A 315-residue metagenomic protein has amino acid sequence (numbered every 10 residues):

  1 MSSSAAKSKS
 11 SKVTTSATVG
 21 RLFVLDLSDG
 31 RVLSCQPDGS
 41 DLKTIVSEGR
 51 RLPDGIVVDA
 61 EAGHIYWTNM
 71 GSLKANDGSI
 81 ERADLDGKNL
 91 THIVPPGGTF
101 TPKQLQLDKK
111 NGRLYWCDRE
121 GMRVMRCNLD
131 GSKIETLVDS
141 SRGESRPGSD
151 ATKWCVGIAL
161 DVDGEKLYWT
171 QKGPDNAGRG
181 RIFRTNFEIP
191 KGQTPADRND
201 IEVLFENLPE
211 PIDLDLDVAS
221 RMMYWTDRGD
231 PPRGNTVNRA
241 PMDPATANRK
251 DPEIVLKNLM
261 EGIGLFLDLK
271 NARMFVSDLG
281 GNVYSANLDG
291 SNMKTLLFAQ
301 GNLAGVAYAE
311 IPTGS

Functional and structural regions predicted by a protein language model:
K9-I45: An edge-strand/N-cap motif at the start of beta-rich repeat modules
K12-V19, R50-G63, M70, P96-R113 (+8 more regions): Beta-rich, blade/repeat-based domains predominating in secreted/periplasmic proteins but also intracellular
L27, M70-G71, R119, L129 (+5 more regions): Short loop/turn segments immediately following the C-termini of beta-strands
D29-L33, K74-E81, M122-R126, N176-T185 (+2 more regions): Structural motif
D38, G49, D86, G98 (+9 more regions): Conserved loop/turn at the beginning of each blade in beta-propeller domains
D41-S47, N89-P95, K133-G148, N199-F205 (+2 more regions): A short beta-strand motif characteristic of beta-propeller blades
Y66-R142: A generic tandem-repeat structural signature
L129, T185-T194, A240-A247: Short loop/turn segments immediately following beta-strands, especially the blade-tip and inter-blade linker loops
